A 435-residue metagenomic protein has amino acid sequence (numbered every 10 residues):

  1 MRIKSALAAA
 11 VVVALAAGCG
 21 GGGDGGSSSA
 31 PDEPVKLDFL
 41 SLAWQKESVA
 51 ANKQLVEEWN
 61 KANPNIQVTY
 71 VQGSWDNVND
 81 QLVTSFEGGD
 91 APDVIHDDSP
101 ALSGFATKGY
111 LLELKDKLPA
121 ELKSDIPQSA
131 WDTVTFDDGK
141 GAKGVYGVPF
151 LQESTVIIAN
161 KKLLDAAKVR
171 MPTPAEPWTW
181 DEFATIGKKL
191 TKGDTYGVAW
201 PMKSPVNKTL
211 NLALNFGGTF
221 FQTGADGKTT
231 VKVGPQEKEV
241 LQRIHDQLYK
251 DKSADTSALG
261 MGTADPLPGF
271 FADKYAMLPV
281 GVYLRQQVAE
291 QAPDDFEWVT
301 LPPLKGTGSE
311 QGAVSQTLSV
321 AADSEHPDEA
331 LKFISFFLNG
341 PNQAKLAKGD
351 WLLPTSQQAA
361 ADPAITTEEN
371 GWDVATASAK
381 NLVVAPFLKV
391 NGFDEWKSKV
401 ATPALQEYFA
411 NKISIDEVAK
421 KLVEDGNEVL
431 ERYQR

Functional and structural regions predicted by a protein language model:
M1-D38, K61, N427-R435: Short, low-complexity disordered leader/linker segments with a strong preference for bacterial N-terminal type II
D38, A142-F150, T155, D165 (+3 more regions): Extracytoplasmic/periplasmic solute-binding protein
L55-S129, D165-K168, P268-G269, D273-M277 (+2 more regions): Extracytoplasmic "Venus flytrap"/periplasmic binding protein-like
K61, A167, D246-D251, A289-L353 (+2 more regions): Extracytoplasmic/periplasmic substrate-recognition and gating elements
P100-S154, L212, L301, T366-E369: Hinge/lid segment of periplasmic solute-binding proteins
K115-S129, T173-E176, G218-E239, E290-P293 (+3 more regions): Short, solvent-exposed loop/beta-turn-alpha elements that line the ligand-binding surface or hinge of extracytoplasmic
G187-K189, D226-L259: Glycine-centered hinge/linker elements that transmit conformational signals in sensory and ligand-binding systems
W298, K348-K399, E407, Y433-R435: Long, aromatic- and glycine/proline-rich binding clefts that accommodate carbohydrate-like moieties
